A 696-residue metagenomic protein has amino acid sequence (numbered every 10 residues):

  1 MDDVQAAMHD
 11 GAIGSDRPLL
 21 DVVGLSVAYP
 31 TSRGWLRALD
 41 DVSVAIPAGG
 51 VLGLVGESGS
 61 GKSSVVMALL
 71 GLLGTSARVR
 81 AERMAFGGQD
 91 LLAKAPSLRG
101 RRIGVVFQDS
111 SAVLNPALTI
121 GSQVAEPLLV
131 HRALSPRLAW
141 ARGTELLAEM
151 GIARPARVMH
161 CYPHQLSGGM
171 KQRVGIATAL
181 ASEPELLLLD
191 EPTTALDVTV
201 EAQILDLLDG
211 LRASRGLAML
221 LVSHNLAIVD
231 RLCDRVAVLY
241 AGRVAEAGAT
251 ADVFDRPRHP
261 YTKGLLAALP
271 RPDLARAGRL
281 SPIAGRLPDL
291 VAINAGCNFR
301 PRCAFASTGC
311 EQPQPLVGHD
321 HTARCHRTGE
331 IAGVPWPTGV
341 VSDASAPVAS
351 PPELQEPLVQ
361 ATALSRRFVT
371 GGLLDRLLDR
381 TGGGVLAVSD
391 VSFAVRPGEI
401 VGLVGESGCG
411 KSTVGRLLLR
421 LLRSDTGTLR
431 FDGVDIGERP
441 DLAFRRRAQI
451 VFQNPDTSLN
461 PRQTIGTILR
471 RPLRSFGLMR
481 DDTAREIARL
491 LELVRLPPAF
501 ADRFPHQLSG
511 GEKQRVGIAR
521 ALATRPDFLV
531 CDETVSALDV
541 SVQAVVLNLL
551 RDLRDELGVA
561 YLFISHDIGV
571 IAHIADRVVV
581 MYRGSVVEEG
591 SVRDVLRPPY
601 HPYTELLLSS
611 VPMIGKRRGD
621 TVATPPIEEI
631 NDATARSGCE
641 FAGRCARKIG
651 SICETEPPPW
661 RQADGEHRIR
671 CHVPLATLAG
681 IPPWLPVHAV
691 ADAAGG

Functional and structural regions predicted by a protein language model:
H9, I13-R17, A249-L358, G371-L378 (+1 more regions): Charged, flexible cofactor/metal-binding loops and thiol motifs
G71, P192, L196-G278, V530 (+2 more regions): P-loop NTP-binding/switch modules centered on Walker-like glycine-rich loops
R78-D90, G427-D435, F444: Conserved ABC transporter NBD signature motif
L138-R157, L266, D482-A499, L608-S609: Conserved ABC ATPase "signature" region
C161-L166, M170, F504-L508, E512: Conserved ABC ATPase signature
E183, R525: Conserved catalytic motifs of ABC-family nucleotide-binding domains
